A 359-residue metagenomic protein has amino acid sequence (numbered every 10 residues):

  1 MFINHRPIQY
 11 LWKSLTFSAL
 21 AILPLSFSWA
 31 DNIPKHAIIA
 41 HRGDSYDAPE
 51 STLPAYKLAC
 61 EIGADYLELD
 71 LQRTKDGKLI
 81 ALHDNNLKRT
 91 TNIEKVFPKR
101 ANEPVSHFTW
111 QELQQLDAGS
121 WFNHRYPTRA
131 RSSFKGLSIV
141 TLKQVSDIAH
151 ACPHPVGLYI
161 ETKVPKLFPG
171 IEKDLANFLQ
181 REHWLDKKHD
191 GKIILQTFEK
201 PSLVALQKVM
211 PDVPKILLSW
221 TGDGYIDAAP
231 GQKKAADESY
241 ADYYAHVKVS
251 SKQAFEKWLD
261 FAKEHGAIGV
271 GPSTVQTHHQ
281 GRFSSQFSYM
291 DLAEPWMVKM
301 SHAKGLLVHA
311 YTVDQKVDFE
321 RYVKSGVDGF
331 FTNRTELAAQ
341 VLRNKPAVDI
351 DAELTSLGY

Functional and structural regions predicted by a protein language model:
F2, F27-Y359: Phosphate-group recognition and catalysis centered on beta-loop-alpha active-site segments
I3-T16: Bacterial N-terminal signal peptides that target proteins for export
Y10, L20-I22, P34, P49: Short linear sequence motifs
S14-S26: Bacterial N-terminal signal peptides
